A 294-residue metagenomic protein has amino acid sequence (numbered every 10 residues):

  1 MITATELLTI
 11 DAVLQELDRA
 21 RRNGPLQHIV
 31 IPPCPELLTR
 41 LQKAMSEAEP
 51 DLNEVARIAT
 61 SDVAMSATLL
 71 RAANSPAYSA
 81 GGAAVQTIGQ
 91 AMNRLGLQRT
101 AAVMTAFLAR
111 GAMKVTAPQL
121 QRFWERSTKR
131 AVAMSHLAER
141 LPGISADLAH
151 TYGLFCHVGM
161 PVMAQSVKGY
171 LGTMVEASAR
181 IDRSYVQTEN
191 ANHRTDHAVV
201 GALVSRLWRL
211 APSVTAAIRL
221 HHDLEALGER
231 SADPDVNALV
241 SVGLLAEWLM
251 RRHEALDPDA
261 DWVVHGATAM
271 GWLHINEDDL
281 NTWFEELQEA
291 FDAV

Functional and structural regions predicted by a protein language model:
M1-T173, A179, R183-P258, W262: Conserved alpha-helical "signature site" that marks functionally important helical segments or helix/loop junctions
G243-V294: C-terminal appended segment following the main domain
